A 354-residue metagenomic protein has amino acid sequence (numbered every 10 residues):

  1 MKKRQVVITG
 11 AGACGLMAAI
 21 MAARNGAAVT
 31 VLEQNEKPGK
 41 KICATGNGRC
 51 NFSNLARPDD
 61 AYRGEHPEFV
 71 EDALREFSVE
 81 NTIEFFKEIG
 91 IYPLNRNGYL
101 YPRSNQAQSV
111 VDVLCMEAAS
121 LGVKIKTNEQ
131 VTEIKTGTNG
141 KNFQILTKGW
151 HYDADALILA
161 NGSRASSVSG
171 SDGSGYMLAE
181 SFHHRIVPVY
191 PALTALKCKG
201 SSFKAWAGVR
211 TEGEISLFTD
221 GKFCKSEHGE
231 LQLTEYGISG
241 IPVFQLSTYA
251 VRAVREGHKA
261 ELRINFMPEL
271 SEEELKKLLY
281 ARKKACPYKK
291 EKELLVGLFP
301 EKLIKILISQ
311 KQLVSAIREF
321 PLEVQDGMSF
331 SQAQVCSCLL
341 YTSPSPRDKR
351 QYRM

Functional and structural regions predicted by a protein language model:
V6-T30: N-terminal Rossmann-like FAD-binding beta1-loop-alpha1 element of flavoenzymes
I8, G12-C14, K37, S163-A165: Residue-level detector of alpha-helix initiation sites
R24-I42: Glycine-rich FAD pyrophosphate-binding loop
R24-N25, K37, P58, R75 (+6 more regions): Residue-level recognition of phosphate/Mg2+-coordinating polar/acidic sites in nucleotide-handling active sites
A44-A73: N-terminal glycine-rich dinucleotide-binding loop that anchors FAD/FMN and/or NAD(P) in oxidoreductases
E76-W150, A156: Feature captures the FAD/FMN-dependent oxidoreductase FAD-binding
A156-S202: Glycine-rich loop(s) and the adjacent beta-strand/alpha-helix scaffold that form part
P346-D348, Y352-M354: Positively charged, low-complexity/disordered segments
